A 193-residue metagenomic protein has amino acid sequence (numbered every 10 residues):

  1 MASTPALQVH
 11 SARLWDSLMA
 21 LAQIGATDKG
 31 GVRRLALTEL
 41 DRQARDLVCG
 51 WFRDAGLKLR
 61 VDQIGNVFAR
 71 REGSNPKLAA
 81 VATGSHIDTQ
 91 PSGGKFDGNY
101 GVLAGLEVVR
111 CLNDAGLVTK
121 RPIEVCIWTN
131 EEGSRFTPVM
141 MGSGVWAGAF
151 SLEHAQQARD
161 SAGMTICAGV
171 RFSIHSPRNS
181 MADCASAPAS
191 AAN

Functional and structural regions predicted by a protein language model:
M1-V9: Basic/polar N-terminal segments that are highly enriched at the extreme N-terminus, encompassing both cleavable
Q8-G93: Acidic/His- and Gly-rich active-site-bordering loop/insert found across diverse amide/peptide-bond hydrolases
W15, Q23-T27, T165-N193: Active-site-adjacent substrate-binding region of metalloamidase/peptidase-like peptide-processing proteins
L21, T83, G93-E131: Alpha-helical metal-binding/catalytic segments enriched in His/Glu/Asp
A55, P76-V81, V118-I123, P188-A191: Short coil/turn connectors at secondary-structure junctions
F68, E132-R135: Flexible loop/turn segments at secondary-structure boundaries
G94-F96, S134-M141: Short acidic, glycine/serine/threonine-rich loops at helix termini
I123-E124, P138, G142-G169: A glycine-rich helix N-cap at a beta->alpha junction
